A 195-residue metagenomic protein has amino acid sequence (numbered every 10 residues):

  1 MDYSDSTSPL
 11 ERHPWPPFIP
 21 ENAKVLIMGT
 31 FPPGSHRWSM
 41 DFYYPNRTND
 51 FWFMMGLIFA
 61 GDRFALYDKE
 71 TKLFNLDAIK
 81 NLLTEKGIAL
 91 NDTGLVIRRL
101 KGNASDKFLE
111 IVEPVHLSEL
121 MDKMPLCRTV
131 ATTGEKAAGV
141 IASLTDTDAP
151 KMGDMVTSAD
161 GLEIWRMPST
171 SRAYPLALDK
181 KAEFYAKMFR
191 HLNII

Functional and structural regions predicted by a protein language model:
M1-P17, P33-S35, R47, K101-S118 (+1 more regions): C-terminal capping/extension of enzyme domains
F18, I79-L83, K123: Short, conserved, surface-exposed binding loops centered on an aromatic residue
P20-N22, E85, A159: A generic fold-level signal
E21-T30: Short, hydrophobic/glycine-enriched beta-strand segments
F31-P32, G94, K136, T170-S171: Short, flexible active-site-adjacent loop segments at beta-strand->alpha-helix junctions, enriched in small/polar
W38-F108: Short, surface-exposed acidic-centric catalytic microdomains
E85-S143: Internal catalytic-core helix/loop-beta-alpha segment that presents or stabilizes conserved functional determinants
